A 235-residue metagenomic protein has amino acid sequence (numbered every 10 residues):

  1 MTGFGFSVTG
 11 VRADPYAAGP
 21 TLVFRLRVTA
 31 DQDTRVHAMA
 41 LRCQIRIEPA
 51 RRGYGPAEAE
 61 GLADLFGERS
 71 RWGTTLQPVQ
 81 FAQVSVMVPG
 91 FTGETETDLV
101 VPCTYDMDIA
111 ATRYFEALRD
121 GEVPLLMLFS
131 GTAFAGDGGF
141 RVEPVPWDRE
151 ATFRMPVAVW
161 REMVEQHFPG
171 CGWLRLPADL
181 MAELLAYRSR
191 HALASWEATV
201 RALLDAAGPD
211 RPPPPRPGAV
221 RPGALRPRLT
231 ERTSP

Functional and structural regions predicted by a protein language model:
M1-V23: Low-complexity, acidic Ser/Thr/Pro/Gly-rich terminal tails and inter-domain linkers that flank the onset of structured
P15-V28, H37-I47, V101-M107: Contiguous beta-strand segments within globular domains
R42-E48, E96-D148: Internal, hydrophobic beta-strand segments that form the core of beta-sheet-rich folds
R46-A57: Short aromatic-acidic-glycine turn motif
E60-R69, F134-L174: Short beta-strand elements
G61-E116: Extended, solvent-exposed segments with strong compositional bias
A178-A194: Surface-exposed, Lys/Arg-rich phosphate-binding patches that contact polyanionic backbones
S195-P215: Short, basic amphipathic alpha-helical segments that act as recognition/interaction helices in nucleic-acid-binding
